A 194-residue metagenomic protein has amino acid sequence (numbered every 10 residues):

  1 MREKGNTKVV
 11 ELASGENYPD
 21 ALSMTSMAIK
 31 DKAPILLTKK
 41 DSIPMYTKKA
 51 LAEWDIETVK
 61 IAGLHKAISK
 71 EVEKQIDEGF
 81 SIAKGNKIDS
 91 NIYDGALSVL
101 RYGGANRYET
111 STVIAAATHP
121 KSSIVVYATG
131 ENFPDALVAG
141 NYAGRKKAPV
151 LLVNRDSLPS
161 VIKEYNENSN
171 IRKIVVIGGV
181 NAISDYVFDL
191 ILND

Functional and structural regions predicted by a protein language model:
M1-D194: Extracellular glycan-binding segments that recognize GlcNAc-based cell-wall polysaccharides
